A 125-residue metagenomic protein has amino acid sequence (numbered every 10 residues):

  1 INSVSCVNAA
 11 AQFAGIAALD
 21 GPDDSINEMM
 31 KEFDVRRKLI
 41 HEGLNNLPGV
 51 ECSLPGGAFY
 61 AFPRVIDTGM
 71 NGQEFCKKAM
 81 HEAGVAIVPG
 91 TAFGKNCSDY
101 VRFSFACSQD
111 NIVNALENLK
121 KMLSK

Functional and structural regions predicted by a protein language model:
I1-K125: PLP-dependent class I/II
